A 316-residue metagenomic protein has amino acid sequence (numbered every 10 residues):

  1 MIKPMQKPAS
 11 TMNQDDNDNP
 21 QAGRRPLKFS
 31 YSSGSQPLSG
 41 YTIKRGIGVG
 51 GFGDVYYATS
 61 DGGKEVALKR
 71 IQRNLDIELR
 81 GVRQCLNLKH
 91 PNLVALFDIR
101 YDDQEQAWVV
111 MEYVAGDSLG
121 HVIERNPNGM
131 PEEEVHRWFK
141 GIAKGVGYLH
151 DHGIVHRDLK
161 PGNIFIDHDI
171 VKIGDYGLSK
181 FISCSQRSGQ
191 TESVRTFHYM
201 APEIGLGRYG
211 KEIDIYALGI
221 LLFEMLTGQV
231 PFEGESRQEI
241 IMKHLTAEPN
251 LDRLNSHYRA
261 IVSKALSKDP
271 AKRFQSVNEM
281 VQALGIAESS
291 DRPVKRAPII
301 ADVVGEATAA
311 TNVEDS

Functional and structural regions predicted by a protein language model:
K44-G50, V55: Protein kinase glycine-rich loop
Q72-N87: AlphaC helix of the eukaryotic protein kinase fold
A95-A107: Short beta-strand micro-motifs within the conserved protein kinase catalytic domain, predominantly in the N-lobe
Q104-S118: Conserved short submotifs of the Hanks-type protein kinase catalytic core that shape the nucleotide-binding pocket
W138-F139: Activation segment signature within eukaryotic-like protein kinase domains
K144-I154: Protein kinase catalytic-loop region centered on the HRD/HxD motif
